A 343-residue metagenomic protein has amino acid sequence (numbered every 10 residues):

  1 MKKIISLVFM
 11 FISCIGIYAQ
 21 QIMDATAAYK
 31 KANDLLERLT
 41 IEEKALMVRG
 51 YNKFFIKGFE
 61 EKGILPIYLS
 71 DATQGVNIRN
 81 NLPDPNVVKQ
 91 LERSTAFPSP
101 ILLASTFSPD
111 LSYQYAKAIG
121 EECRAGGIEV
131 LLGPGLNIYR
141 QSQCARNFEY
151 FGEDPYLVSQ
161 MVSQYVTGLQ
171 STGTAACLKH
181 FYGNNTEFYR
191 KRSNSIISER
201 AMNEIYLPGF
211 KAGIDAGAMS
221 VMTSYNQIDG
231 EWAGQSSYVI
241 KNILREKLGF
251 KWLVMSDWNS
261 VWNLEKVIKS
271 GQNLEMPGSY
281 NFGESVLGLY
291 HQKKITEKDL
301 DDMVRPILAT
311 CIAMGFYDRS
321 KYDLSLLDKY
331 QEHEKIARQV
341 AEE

Functional and structural regions predicted by a protein language model:
M1-M23: Bacterial Sec-dependent N-terminal signal peptides
A19-E343: Glycoside hydrolase catalytic-domain context in secreted enzymes
